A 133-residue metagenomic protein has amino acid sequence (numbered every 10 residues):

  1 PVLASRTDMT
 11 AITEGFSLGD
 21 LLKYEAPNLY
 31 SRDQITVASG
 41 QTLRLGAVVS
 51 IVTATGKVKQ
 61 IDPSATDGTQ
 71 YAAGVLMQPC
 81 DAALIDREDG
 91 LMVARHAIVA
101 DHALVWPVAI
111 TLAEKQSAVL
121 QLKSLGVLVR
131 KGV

Functional and structural regions predicted by a protein language model:
V2-V133: Surface-exposed, low-hydrophobicity beta-strand/loop segments enriched in small/polar/acidic residues
